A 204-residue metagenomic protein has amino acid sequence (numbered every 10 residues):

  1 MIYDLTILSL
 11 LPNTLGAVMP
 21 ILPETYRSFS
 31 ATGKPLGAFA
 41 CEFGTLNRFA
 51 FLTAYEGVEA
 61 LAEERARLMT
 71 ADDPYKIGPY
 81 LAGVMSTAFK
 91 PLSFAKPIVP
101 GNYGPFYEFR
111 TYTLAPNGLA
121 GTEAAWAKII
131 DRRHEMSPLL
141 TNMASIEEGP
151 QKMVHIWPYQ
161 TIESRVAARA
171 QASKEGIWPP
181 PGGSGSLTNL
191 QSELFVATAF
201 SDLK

Functional and structural regions predicted by a protein language model:
M1-E56: The feature marks the first
I2-S9, F106-L114: Short glycine-/aliphatic-rich beta-strand segments at the starts of folded cytosolic domains
T6, V18, F51, L61 (+4 more regions): Hydrophobic pocket/interface hotspot
S9, T32-A50, D72-F106, D131 (+3 more regions): Glycine-rich beta-strand-turn "strand-cap" elements at beta-sheet edges
N13-T14, A54-A60, A115-G118, P158-S164: Helix N-cap motif at beta-to-alpha junctions
T14-P35, A60, A66-G78, P116-N142 (+1 more regions): Short amphipathic alpha-helical segments
